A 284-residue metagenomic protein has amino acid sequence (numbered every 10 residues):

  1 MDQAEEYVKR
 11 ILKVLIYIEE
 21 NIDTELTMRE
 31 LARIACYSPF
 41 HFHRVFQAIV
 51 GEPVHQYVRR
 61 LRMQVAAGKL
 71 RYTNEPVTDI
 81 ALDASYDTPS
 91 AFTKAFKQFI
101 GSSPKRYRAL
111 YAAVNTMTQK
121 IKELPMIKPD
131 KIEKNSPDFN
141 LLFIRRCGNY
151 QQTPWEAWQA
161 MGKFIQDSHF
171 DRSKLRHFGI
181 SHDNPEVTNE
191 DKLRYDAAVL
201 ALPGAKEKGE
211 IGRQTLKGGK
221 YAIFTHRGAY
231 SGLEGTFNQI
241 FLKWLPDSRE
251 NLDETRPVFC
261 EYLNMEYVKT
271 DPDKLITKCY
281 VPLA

Functional and structural regions predicted by a protein language model:
M1-E5, R33-C36, Q47-V50: N-terminal intrinsically disordered/low-complexity leader segments
M1-K13, E52-P53, R59-R60: Short, Lys/Arg-enriched, Trp-marked, Pro/Gly-tolerant hinge/linker segments that flank
I16, V45-A48, E52, Q56-R60 (+5 more regions): A solvent-exposed interaction/effector surface
E20-T24: Short helix-capping/hinge SLiMs at alpha-helix to coil transitions
E25-R29: Ser/Thr-centered, proline-biased regulatory motifs and S/T-rich low-complexity segments located at helix/coil boundaries
E30-P39, Y86: Helix-turn-helix
